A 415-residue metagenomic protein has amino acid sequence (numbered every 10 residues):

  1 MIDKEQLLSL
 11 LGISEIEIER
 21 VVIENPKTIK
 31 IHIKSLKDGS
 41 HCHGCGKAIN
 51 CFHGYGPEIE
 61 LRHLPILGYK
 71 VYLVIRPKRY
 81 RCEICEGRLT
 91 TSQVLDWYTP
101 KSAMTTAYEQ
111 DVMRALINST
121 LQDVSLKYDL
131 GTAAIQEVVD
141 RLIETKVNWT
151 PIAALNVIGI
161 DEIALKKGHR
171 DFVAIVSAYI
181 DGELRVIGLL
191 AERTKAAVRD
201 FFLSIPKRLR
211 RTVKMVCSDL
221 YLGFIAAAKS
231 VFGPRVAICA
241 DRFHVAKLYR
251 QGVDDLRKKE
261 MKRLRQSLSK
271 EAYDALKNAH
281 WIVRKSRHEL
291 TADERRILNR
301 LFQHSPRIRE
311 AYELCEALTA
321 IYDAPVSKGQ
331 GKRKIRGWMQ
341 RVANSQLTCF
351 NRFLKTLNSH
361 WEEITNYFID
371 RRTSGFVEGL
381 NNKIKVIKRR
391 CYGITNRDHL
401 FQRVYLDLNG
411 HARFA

Functional and structural regions predicted by a protein language model:
M1-D38: N-terminal alpha-helical interaction blocks
I31, C42, C82, V124 (+5 more regions): Short, conserved catalytic/metal-binding motifs centered on acidic residues
D38-S40, R79: Residues immediately within or flanking Cys/His clusters that coordinate Zn2+ in small zinc-binding modules
G46, Y55, E60-H169, R211 (+1 more regions): Short, positively charged, Gly/Tyr-enriched micro-motifs that form contact patches at catalytic or ligand/partner
Q136-C217, L222-S230, P234: RNase H-like nuclease fold core
D219-L222, K229-K270, E378: Conserved beta-strand -> loop -> alpha-helix junction used to position metal-binding or nucleic-acid-contacting
A272-Q346: Helix-loop elements that line ligand-binding/catalytic pockets
M339-A415: Basic, amphipathic alpha-helical segments enriched in Lys/Arg and hydrophobic/aromatic residues
